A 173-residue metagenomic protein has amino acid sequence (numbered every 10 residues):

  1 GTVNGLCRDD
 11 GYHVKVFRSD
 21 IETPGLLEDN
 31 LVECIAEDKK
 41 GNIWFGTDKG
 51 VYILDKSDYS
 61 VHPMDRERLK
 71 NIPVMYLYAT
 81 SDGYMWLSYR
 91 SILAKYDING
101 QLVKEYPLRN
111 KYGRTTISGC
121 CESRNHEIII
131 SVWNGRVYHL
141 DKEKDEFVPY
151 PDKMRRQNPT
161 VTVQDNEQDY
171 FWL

Functional and structural regions predicted by a protein language model:
G1-L173: Carboxylate-rich, polar loop motifs that coordinate divalent cations or form catalytic acidic clusters
